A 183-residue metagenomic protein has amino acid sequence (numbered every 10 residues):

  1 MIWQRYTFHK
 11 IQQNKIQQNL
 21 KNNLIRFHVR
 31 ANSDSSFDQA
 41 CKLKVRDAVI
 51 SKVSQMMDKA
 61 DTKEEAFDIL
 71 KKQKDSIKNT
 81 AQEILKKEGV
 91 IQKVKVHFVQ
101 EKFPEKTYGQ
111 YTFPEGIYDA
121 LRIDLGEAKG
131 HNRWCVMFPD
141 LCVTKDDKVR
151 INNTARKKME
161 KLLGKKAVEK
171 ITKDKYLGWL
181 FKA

Functional and structural regions predicted by a protein language model:
M1-R5: Hydrophobic membrane-insertion alpha-helices, especially the h-region of bacterial N-terminal signal peptides
Y6-N19: Aromatic-capped interface at the extracytoplasmic side of an N-terminal signal-anchor transmembrane helix
N23-K74: Early exported N-terminus immediately downstream of N-terminal targeting peptides
L24-R30, K93-H97, A120-D124, W134-V136 (+1 more regions): Soluble periplasmic/extracytoplasmic beta-strand elements of cell-envelope proteins
R30-D34, V99-E101, G126-A128, F138-L141: Solvent-exposed coil/turn segments that connect beta secondary-structure elements in extracytoplasmic/periplasmic
N32, A48-A60, S76, T80-E88 (+2 more regions): Structured segments of extracytoplasmic/periplasmic soluble domains in secreted or envelope-associated proteins
K63-E105: Amphipathic, coiled-coil-like alpha-helical scaffolding segments used for oligomerization/assembly
Y111-L177: Soluble extracytoplasmic domains of inner/organellar membrane proteins
